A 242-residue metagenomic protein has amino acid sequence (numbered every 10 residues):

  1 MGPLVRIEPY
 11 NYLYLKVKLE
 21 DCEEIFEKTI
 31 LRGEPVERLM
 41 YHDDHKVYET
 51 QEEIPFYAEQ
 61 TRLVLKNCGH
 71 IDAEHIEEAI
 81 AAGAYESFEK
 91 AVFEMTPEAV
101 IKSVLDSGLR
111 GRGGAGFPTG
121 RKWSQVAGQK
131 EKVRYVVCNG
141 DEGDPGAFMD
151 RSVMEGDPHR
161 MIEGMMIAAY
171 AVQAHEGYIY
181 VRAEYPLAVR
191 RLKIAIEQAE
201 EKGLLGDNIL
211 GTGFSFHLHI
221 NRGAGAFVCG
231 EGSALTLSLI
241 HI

Functional and structural regions predicted by a protein language model:
M1-I240: Feature of Fe-S/electron-transfer and energy-metabolism proteins that preferentially highlights extended coupling
